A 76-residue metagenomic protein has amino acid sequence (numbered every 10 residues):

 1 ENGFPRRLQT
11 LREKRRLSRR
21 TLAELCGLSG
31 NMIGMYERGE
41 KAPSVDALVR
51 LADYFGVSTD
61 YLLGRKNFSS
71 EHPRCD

Functional and structural regions predicted by a protein language model:
E1-K14: A short, Lys/Arg-rich alpha-helix, primarily the initiator
R6, R16-L17, P43-D46: Residue-level signal for the short linker/turn that defines the boundary of a DNA-recognition helix
E13, G27, R38-E40, N67: Residue-level detection of the helix-turn-helix DNA-binding "recognition helix"
R16-M35, R50: Short alpha-helical DNA-recognition segment
D46-Y61: DNA major-groove recognition helix of helix-turn-helix/homeodomain DNA-binding modules
L63-D76: Short, charged recognition helix plus adjacent turn of helix-turn-helix-like nucleic-acid-binding domains
